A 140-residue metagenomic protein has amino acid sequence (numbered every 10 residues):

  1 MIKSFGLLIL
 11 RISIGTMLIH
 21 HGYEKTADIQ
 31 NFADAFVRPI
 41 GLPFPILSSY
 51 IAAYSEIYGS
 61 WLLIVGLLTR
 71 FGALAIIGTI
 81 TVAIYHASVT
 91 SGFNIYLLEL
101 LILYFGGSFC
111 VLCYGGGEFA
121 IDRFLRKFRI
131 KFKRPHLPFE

Functional and structural regions predicted by a protein language model:
M1-A27, I46-Y54, Y58, V65-E140: Extended, low-polarity transmembrane helix blocks
T26-F44: Membrane-interface interhelical connector segments
